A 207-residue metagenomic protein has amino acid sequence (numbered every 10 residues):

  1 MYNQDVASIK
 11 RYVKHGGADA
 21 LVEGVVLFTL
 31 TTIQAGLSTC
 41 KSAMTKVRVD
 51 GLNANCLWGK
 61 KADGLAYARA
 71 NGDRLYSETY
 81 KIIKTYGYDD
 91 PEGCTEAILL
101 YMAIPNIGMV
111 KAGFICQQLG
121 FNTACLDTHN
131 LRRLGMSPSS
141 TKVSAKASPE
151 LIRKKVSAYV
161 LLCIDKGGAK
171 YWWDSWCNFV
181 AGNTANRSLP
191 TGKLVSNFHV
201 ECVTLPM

Functional and structural regions predicted by a protein language model:
M1-G64: Structure-specific DNA junction-binding interface
V25-L30, E96-A97, H129, A158: A general alpha-helix detector
L30-T31, A145-M207: A basic, often C-terminal nucleic-acid-binding module that engages the phosphate backbone, implemented in DNA
L30-T39, D73, T123, P138 (+1 more regions): Short alpha-helix boundary/capping elements
T39-L52, E78-Y88, H129-L134, K142-K154 (+1 more regions): Short alpha-helical "patches" and their helix-cap loops
T39-P105: Alpha-helical ds-nucleic-acid-binding substructure associated with the helix-hairpin-helix region of base-excision DNA
K41-M44, A62-A66, M109-C116, L131 (+1 more regions): Short, well-structured alpha-helical segments
E92-K142: Catalytic DNA-binding helix-loop module of base-excision-repair DNA glycosylases/AP lyases
